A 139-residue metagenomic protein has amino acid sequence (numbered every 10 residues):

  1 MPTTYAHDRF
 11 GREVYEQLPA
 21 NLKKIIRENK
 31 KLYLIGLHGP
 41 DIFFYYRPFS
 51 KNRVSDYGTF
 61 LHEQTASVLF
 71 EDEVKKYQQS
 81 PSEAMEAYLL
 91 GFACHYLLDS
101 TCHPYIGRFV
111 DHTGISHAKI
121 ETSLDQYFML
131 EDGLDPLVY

Functional and structural regions predicted by a protein language model:
M1-A87, Y105-V138: N-terminal, motif-rich segments that launch catalysis or mediate targeting to/interaction with membranes, typified by
H7-D8, G91, D99: Short alpha-helical patches at coil-to-helix transitions and adjacent helical residues in well-structured domains
F43, C94, L98, C102: Short active-site segment of divalent metal-dependent hydrolases/proteases that encodes the spacing between
Y88-C94: Beta-strand elements within well-structured catalytic alpha/beta cores of enzymes that handle phosphate/sulfate esters
